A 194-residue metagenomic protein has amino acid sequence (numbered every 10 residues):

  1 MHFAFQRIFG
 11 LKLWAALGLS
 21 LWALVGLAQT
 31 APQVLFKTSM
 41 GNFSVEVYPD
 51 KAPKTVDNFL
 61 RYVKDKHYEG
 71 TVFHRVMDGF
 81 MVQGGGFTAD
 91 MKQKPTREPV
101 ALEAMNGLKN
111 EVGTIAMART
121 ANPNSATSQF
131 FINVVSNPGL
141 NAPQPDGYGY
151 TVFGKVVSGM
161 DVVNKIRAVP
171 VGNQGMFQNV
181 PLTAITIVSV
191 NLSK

Functional and structural regions predicted by a protein language model:
H2-G10, G18, L24-K194: Cyclophilin-like peptidyl-prolyl cis-trans isomerases
